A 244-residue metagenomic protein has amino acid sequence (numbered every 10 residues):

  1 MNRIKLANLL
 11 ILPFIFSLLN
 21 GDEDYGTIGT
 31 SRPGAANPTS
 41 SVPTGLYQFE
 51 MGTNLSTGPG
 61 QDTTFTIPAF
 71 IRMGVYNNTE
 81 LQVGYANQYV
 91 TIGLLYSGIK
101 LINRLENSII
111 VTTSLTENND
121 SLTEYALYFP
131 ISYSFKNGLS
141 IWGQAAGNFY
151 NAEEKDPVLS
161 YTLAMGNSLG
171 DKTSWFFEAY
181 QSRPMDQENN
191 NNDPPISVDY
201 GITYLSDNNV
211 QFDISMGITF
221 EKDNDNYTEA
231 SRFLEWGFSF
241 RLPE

Functional and structural regions predicted by a protein language model:
M1-T30, E244: Cleavable N-terminal export/targeting peptides
G21-E244: Transmembrane beta-barrel domains of Gram-negative outer membranes and organellar outer membranes
